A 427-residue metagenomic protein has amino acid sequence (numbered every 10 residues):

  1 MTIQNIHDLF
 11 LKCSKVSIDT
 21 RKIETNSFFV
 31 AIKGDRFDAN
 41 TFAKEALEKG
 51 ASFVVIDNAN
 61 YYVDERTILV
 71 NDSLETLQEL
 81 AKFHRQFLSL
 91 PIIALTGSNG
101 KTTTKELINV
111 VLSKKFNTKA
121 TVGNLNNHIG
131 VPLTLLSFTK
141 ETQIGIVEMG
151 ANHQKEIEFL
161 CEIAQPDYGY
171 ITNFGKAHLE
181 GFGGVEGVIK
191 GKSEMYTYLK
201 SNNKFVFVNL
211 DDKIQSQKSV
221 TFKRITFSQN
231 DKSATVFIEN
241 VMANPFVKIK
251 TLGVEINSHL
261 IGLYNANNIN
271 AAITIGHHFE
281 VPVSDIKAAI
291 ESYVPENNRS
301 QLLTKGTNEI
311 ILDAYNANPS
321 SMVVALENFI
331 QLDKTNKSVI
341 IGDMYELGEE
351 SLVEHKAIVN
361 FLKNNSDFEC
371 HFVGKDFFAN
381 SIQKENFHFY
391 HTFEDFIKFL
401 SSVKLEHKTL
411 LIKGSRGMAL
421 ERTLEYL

Functional and structural regions predicted by a protein language model:
M1-E79, F83, I330-T335, N360-G374 (+1 more regions): N-terminal leader/targeting and accessory segments in enzymes
S27, A46, L80, L95 (+12 more regions): Residue-level signal for inorganic ion chemistry
I32-F37, P295-N298, A314-N386, S415: Active-site beta-alpha connecting loops in nucleotide-dependent enzymes
D57-D64, Y170-E309, K334-T335, V359-E369 (+2 more regions): Acidic, Mg2+-coordinating active-site environments of NTP-dependent enzymes
V63, T76-V206, L210, I214-K223 (+3 more regions): Phosphate-binding loop of NTP-binding sites
L95, N297-R299, G417, E421-R422: ATP-dependent carboxylate/acyl-activation modules
K408-E425: Peripheral docking tails and interdomain loops at the edges of cofactor- or intermediate-handling domains
